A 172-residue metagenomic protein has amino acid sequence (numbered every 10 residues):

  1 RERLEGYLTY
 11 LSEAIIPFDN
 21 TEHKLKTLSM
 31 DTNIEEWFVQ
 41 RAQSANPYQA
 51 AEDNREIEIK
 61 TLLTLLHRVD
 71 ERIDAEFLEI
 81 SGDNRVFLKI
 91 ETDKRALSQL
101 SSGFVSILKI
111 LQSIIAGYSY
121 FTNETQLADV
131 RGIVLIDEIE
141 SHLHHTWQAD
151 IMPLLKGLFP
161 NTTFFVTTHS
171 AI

Functional and structural regions predicted by a protein language model:
Y10-G132: Extended helical coiled-coil dimerization/tether regions that scaffold and oligomerize large DNA-maintenance assemblies
V130-G132, F159-F165: Loop/turn-to-beta-strand initiation segments
I133, I172: The catalytic "switch" region of P-loop NTPases
D137-I139: Walker B catalytic acidic pair
S141-H145: Conserved D-loop-proximal element of ABC-family nucleotide-binding domains
D150-I151, L155: Conserved hydrophobic alpha-helix in the ABC-type ATPase nucleotide-binding domain
T168-S170: Conserved H-loop
